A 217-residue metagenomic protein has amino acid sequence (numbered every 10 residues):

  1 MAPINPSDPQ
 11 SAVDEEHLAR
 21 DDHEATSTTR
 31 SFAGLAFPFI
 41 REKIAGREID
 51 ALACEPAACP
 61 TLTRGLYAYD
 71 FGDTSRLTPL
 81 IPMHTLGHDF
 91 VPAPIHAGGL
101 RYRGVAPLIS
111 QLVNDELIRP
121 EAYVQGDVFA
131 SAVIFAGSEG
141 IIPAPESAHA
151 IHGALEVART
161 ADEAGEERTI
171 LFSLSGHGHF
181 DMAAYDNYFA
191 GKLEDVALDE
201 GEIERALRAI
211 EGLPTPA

Functional and structural regions predicted by a protein language model:
M1, R20, R168: Conserved acidic residues
M1-D14, T26-A36, T61-L62, S147-L155 (+1 more regions): Short glycine/serine/threonine-rich phosphate/pyrophosphate-binding segments that cradle anionic phosphate groups
A2-P6, E24-T26, A53-E55, L171-S175: Short beta-strand segments
V13-A19, R41-I44, E48, A53-I141 (+2 more regions): Active-site/ligand-binding loops adjacent to catalytic centers
T26, R30, I95, A136 (+1 more regions): Short glycine- and Lys/Arg-enriched binding-loop motifs that mark or flank ligand-binding interfaces
F37, R41, E156-R159: Short, well-ordered alpha-helices that flank and scaffold nucleotide-derived cofactor binding pockets
A136-F180: C-terminal structured "cap/appendage" subdomains that terminate the fold
G176, A183, N187-Y188: Membrane-helix cytosolic exit motif
